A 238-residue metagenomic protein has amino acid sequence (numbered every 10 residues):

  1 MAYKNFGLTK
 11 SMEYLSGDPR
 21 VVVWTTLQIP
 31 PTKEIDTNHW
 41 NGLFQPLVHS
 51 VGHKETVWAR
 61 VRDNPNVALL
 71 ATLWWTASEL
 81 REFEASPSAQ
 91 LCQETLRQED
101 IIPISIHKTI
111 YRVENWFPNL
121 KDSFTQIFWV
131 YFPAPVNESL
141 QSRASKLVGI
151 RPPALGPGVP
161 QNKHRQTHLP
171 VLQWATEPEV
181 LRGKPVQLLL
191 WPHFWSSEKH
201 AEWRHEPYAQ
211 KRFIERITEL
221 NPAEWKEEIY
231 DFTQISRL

Functional and structural regions predicted by a protein language model:
M1-L238: Short S/T/G/P-rich N-terminal loop/turn motif that feeds into the first structured element of a domain
